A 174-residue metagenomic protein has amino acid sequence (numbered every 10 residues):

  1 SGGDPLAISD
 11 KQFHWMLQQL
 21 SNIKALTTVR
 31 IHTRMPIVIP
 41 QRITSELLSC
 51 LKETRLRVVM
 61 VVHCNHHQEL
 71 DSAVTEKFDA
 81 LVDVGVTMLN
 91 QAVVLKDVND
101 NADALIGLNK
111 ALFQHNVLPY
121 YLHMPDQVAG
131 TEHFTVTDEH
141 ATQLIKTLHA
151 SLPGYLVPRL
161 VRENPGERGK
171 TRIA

Functional and structural regions predicted by a protein language model:
G3-L152: Conserved AdoMet/S-adenosylmethionine-binding subsite of the radical SAM
T142-A174: C-terminal accessory regions of radical SAM enzymes
